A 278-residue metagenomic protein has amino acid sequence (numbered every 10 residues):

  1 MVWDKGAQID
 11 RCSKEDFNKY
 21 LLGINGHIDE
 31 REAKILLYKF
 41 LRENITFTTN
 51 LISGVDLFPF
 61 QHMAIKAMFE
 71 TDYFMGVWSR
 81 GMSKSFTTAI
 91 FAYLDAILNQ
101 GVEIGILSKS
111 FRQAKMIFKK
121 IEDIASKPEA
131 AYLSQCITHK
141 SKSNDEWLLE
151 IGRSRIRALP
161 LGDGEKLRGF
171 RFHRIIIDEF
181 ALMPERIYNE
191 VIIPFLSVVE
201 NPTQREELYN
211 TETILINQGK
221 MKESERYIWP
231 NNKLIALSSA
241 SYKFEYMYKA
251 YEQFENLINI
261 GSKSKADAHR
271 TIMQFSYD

Functional and structural regions predicted by a protein language model:
M1-D278: Phosphate/NTP-binding elements of NTP-utilizing enzymes
